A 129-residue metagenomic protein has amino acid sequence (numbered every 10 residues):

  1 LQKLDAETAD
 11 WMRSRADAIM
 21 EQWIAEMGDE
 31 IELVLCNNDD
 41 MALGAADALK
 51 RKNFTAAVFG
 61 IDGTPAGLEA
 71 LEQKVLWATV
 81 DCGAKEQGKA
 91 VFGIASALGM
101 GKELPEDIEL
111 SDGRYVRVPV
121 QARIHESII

Functional and structural regions predicted by a protein language model:
Q2-E69: Hydrophobic alpha-helical
L4, E32-L33, T79-V80, E106-I108: Short, hydrophobic secondary-structure boundary micro-motifs
A6, Q73-K85: Short beta-strand elements at the ligand-binding edges of bilobed clamshell
G28, N53, V75, K102-E103: Residue-level recognition of short, well-ordered coil/turn positions that link secondary-structure elements
N38-A46, E72, A84-M100: Extracellular/periplasmic ligand-binding modules, especially the Venus flytrap/periplasmic-binding
G60-T64, C82-Q87: Short, acidic/turn-prone active-site loops that include or flank metal/cofactor- and phosphate-binding residues
T64-E72, L76-W77, V120: Flexible loop/hinge segments that line or gate small-molecule binding clefts
E86-I129: Hinge/cleft segment of the Venus flytrap/periplasmic-binding protein
